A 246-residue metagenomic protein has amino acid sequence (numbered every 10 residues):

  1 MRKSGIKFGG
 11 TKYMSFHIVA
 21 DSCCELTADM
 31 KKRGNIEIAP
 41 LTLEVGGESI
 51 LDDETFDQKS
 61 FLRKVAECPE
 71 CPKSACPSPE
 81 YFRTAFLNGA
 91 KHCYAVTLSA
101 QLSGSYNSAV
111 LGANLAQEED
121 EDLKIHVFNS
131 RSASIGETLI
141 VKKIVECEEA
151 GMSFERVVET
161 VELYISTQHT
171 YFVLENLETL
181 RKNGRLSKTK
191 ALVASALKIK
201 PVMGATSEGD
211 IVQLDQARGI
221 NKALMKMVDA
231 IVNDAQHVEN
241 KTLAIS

Functional and structural regions predicted by a protein language model:
R2-Y13: Short, Lys/Arg-enriched N-terminal segments with co-localized hydrophobic residues within the first ~10-30 amino acids
M14-S15, R33-I36, D120-K124: A short helix-to-beta-strand connector/capping loop
F16, C93-A95, K241-L243: Generic beta-sheet signal
H17-C76, Y81: N-terminal glycine-rich anion-binding loop in soluble enzyme alpha/beta folds
C23-E37, T42, Q101-S105, A109-L115 (+3 more regions): Mixed-charge interfacial surface used for oligomerization/domain docking and macromolecular partner engagement
P69, A90, E121, M152-S153 (+1 more regions): Residue-level recognition of short, well-ordered coil/turn positions that link secondary-structure elements
P77-H92, T97-E119: Active-site cofactor/cluster-binding pocket
